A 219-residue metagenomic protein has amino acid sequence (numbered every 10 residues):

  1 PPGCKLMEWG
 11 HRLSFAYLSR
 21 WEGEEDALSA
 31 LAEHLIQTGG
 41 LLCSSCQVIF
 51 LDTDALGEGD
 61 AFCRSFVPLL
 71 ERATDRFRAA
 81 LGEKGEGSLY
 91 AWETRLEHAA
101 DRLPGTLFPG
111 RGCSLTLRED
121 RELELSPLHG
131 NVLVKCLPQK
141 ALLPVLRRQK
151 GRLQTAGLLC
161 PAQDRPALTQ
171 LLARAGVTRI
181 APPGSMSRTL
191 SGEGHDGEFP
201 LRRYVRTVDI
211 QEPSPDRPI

Functional and structural regions predicted by a protein language model:
P1-I36, L41: Rossmann-like NAD(P) dinucleotide-binding subdomain of oxidoreductase/dehydrogenase enzymes
H11-F15, E22, V48-A55, P161-A162: Glycine-rich beta-alpha junction loops
S29, Q37-G157, P166-D216: NAD(P)-dependent aldehyde/semialdehyde dehydrogenase
